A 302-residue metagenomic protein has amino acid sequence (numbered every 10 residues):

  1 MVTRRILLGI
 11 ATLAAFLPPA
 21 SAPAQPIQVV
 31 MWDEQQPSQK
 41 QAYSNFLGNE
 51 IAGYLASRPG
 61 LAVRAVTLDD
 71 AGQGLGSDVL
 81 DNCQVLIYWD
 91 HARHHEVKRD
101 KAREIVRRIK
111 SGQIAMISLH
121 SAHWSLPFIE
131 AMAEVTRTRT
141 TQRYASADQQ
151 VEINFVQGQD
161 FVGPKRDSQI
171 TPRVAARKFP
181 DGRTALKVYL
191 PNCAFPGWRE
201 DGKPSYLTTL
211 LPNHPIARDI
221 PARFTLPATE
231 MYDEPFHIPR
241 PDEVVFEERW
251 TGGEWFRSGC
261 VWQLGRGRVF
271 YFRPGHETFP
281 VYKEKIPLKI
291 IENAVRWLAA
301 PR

Functional and structural regions predicted by a protein language model:
R4-L8: N-terminal export leaders
T12-A14: Alpha-helical assembly-interface signal, strongest on the long, hydrophobic N-terminal helix that forms
F16-S21: C-terminal segment of classical bacterial N-terminal signal peptides
Q25-I27, T67, I109, I238-E243 (+2 more regions): Extracellular ligand-binding/catalytic regions of CAZymes and related secreted enzymes and adhesion modules
M31, Q36, K40-E134: Helical hinge/lid and interdomain linker segments adjacent to catalytic or ligand-binding clefts that mediate domain
A52, V106, A217, E292-V295: Non-transmembrane alpha-helical segments in soluble domains of secreted/periplasmic/extracellular proteins
A56, A62-R64, N82, G158-G265: Catalytic beta-strand/loop cores that center a nucleophilic Ser/Cys/Thr and support acyl-enzyme chemistry
R93-N213: A glycine-rich, often tryptophan-bearing local segment used as a flexible ligand/cofactor-contacting loop or short
